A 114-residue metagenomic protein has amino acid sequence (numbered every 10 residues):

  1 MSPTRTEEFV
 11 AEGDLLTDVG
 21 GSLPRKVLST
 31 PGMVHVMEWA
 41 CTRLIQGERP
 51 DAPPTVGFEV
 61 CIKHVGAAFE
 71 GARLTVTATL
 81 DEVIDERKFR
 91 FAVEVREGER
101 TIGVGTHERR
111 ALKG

Functional and structural regions predicted by a protein language model:
M1-T30, L44: Catalytic strand-loop segment that frames the active site of acyl-thioester-processing enzymes
R5, V56-V60, A72-V76, R87-F91 (+1 more regions): A generic structural signal for short beta-strands and their flanking turns/coil linkers
T6, V10, M33, E48 (+3 more regions): Hydrophobic/basic alpha-helical segments enriched in Actinobacteria
E8-E12, K63, E108-R110: Generic structural detector for well-ordered beta-strands
L28-G32, F69, R90: Residues at secondary-structure transition points
T42-T75: Hydrophobic beta-strand-centered segment that forms part of the acyl-chain substrate-binding groove
E70, L80-G114: HotDog/MaoC-like acyl-thioester-processing domains
